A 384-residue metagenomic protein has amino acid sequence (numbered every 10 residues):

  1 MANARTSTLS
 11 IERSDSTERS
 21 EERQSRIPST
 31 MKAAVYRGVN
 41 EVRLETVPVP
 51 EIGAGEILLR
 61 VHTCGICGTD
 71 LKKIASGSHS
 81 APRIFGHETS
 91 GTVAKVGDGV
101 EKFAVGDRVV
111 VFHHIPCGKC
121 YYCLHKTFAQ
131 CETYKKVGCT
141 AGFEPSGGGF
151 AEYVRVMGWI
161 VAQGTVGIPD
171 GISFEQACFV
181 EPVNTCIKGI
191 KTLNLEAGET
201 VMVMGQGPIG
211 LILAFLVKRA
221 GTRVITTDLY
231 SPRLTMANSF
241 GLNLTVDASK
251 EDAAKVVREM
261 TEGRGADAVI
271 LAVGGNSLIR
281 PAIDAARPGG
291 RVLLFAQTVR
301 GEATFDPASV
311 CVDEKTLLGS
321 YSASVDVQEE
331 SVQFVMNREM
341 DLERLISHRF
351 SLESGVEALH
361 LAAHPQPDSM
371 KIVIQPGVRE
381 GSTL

Functional and structural regions predicted by a protein language model:
A2-D15, R19-M31, R280-D284, V325-L384: C-terminal hydrophobic helical "lid"/dimerization subdomain of Rossmann-like NAD(P)H-dependent oxidoreductases
A4, L193-L195, T235, F240-T316 (+3 more regions): Glycine-rich cofactor phosphate-binding loops and adjacent beta1-alpha1 units of small-molecule cofactor enzyme domains
K32, R43-P48, R60, S90-T92 (+1 more regions): Residues located in well-ordered beta-strands
P50-C64, G77-L124, I160, G167-P169: Glycine-rich beta-strand-centered segment in the early N-terminal region that forms part of a ligand/cofactor-binding
K119-M204: NAD(P)H dinucleotide-binding glycine-rich loop of Rossmann-like/cofactor-binding domains, especially the beta1-alpha1
D170-K250, K255: Mid-domain Rossmann-like dinucleotide-binding core that forms the NAD(H)/NADP(H) cofactor-binding site
Y230, T298, A323: Residues in the short beta-alpha loop(s) of Rossmann-like NAD(P)-binding domains
